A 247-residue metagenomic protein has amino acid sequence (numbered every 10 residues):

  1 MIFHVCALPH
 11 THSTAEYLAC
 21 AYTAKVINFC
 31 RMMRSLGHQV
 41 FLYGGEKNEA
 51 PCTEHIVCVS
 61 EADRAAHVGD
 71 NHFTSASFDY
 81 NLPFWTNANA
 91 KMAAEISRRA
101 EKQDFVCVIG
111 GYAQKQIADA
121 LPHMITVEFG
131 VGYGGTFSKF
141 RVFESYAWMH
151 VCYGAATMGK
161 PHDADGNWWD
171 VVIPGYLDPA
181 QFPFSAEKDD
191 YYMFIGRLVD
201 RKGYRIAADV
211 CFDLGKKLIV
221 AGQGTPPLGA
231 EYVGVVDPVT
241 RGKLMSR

Functional and structural regions predicted by a protein language model:
M1-R247: Catalytic cores of nucleotide-sugar-dependent glycosyltransferases that transfer UDP/GDP/TDP-activated
